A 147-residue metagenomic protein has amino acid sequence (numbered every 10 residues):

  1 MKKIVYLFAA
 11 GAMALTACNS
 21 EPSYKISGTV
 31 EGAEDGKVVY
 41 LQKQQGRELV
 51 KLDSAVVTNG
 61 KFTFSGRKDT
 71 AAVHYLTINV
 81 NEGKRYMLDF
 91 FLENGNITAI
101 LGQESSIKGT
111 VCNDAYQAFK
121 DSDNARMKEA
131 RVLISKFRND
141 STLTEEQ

Functional and structural regions predicted by a protein language model:
M1-T29: Bacterial Sec-dependent N-terminal signal peptides
C18-Q147: A non-transmembrane, solvent-exposed segment enriched in polar/low-complexity residues
